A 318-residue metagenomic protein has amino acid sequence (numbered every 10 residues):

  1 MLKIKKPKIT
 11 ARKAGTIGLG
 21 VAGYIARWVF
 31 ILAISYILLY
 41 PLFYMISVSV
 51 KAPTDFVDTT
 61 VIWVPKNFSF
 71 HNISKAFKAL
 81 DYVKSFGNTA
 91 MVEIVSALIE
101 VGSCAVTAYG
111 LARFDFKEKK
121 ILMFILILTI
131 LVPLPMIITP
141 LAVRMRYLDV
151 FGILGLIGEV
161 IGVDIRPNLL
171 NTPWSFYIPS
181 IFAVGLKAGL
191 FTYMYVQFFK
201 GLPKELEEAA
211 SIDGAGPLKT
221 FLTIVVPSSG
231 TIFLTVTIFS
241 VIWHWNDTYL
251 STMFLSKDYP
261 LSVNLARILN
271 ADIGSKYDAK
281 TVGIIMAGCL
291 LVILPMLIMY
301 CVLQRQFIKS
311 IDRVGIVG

Functional and structural regions predicted by a protein language model:
M1-G18: Short, Lys/Arg-rich, polar N-terminal cytosolic tail immediately upstream of the first transmembrane signal-anchor
I4, G23-G318: A structural signal for multi-pass alpha-helical bundles of membrane permease subunits that mediate small-molecule
